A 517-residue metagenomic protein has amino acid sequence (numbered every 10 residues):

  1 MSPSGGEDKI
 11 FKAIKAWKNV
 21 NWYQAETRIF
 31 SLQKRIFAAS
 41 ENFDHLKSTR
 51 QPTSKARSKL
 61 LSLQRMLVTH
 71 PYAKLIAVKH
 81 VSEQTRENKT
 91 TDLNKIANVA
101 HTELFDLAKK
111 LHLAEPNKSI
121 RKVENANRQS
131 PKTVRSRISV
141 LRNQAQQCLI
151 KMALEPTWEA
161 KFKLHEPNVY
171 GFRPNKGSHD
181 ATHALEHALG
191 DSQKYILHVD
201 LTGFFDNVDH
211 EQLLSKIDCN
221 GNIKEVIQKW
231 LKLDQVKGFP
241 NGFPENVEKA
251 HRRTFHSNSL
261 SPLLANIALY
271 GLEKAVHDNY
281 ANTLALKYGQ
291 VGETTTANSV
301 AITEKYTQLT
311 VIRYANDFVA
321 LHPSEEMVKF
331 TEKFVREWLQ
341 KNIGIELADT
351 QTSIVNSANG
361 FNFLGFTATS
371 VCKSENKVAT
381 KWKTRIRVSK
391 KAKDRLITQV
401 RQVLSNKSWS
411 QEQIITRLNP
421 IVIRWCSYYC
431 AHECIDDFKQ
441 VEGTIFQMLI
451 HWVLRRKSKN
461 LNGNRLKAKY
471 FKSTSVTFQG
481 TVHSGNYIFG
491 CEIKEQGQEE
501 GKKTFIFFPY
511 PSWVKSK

Functional and structural regions predicted by a protein language model:
M1, K329, K381-A468: Right-hand nucleic-acid polymerase module
M1-Y23, T27, E293-T294, V300 (+1 more regions): Intrinsically disordered, low-complexity and often Lys/Arg-enriched segments
Q24, L32-S259: Conserved pre-catalytic core of RNA-dependent polymerases
A38, N42-L46, R57, Y72-I76 (+15 more regions): Intrinsically disordered or highly flexible coil/loop and linker segments, enriched in small and charged/polar residues
K47-R50, K59-L60, F162-R173, A281-T295 (+4 more regions): Short, glycine/acidic-rich hinge or "gate" loops at secondary-structure transitions that mediate conformational
R173, T182-V355, G360: Conserved polymerase palm-domain catalytic core
K232, V236-N241, I343-Q413, R417 (+1 more regions): A conserved non-catalytic segment of reverse transcriptases and RNA-directed RNA polymerases corresponding to the late
M448, V453-K517: Extended C-terminal regions of large enzymes
